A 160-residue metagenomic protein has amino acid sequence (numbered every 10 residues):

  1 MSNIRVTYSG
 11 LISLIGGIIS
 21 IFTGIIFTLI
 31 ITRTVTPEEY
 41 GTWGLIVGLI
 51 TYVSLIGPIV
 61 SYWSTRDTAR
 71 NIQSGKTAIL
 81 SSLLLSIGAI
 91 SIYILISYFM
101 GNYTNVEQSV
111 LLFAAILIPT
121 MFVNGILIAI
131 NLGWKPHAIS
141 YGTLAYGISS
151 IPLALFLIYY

Functional and structural regions predicted by a protein language model:
M1-I12, I30, Y62-T68, Q108: Membrane-interacting alpha-helical segments
M1-N3, L11-I12, I21, T36-E39 (+3 more regions): Short hydrophobic/aromatic-rich motifs at helix boundaries and adjacent loops
N3-R5, V35-E38, I50-L84, L132-H137: Transmembrane-helix boundary and interhelical linker motifs in polytopic inner-membrane proteins
R5-P58, I151: Signature of the first transmembrane helix
S9, S13, Y40-G41, G75-A78 (+2 more regions): Alpha-helical transmembrane segments and their helix-entry boundary regions
F27, V60, S64, I126-L127: Hydrophobic alpha-helical segments typical of transmembrane helices and their membrane-interface/capping positions
S82-Y160: Hydrophobic transmembrane helix module of multi-pass membrane transport proteins
